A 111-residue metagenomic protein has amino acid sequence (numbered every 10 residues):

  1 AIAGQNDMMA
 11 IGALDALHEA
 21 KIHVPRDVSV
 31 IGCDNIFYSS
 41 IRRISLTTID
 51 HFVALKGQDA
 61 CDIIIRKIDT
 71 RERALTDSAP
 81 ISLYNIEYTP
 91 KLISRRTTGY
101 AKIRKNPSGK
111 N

Functional and structural regions predicted by a protein language model:
A1-S108: Flexible loop/turn connectors
